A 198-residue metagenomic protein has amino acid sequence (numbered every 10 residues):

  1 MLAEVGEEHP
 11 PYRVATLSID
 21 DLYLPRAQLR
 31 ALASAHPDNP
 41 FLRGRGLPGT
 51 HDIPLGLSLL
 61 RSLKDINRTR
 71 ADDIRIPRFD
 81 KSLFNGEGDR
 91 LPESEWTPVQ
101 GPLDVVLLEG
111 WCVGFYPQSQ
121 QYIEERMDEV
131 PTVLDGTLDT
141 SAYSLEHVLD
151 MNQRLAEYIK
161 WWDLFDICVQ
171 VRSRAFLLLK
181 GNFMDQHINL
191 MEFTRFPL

Functional and structural regions predicted by a protein language model:
M1-A3: Glycine-rich phosphate-binding P-loop
G6-P10, A31: Juxtamembrane interfacial secondary-structure elements that flank transmembrane helices in multi-pass membrane proteins
H9, T97-Q100, K160-L164: Conserved catalytic network of the ASCE P-loop NTPase/AAA+ motor domain
P11-A15, D104: Residue-level recognition of the N-termini of beta-strands and the immediately preceding loop/turn
V14-S18, L22-D89: Conserved nucleotide-sensing/catalytic segment adjacent to the nucleotide-binding pocket in NTP-handling enzymes
T69-I74, G101-V106, I167: Loop/turn-to-beta-strand initiation segments
R78-E95, Q100-V105, G110-W111: Conserved ATP-dependent motor core of P-loop NTPases, especially the RecA-like helicase ATPase domain
V105, W111-L198: Conserved NTP phosphate-binding and transfer environment spanning the P-loop NTPase/kinase superfamily
